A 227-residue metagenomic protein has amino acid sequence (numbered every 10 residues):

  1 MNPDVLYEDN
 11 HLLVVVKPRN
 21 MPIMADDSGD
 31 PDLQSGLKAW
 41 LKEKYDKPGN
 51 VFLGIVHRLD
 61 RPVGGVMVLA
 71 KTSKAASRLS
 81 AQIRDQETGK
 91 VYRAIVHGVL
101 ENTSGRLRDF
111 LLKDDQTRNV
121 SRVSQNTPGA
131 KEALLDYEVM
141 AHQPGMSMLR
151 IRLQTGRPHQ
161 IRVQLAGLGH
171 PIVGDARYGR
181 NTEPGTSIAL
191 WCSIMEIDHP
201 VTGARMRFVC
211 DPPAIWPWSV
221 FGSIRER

Functional and structural regions predicted by a protein language model:
M1-R227: RNA pseudouridine synthases
